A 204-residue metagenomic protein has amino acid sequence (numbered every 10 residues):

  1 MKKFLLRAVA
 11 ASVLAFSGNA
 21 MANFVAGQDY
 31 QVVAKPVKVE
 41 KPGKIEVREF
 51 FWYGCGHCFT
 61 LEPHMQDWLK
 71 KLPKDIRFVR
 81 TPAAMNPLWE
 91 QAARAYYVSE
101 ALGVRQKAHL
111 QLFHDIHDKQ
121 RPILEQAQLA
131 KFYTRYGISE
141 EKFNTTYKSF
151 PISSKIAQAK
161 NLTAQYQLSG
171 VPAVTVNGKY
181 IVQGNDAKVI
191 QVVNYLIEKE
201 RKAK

Functional and structural regions predicted by a protein language model:
K2-P87, K160, A164-Q165, E198-K204: Extracytoplasmic thiol/disulfide redox context detector
L5, W52, R135-K204: C-terminal cap of thioredoxin/glutaredoxin-like
V25, G103, L124, I138 (+1 more regions): Short coil/turn linker and secondary-structure boundary residues
G54-H57, A84-L88, D115-K119, I152 (+1 more regions): Solvent-exposed loop/turn segments at secondary-structure junctions within structured extracellular/periplasmic domains
C58, L88-W89, P122-E125, I156 (+1 more regions): Alpha-helix N-cap/helix-start motif
E62-L69, A92-Y96, H109, Q126 (+5 more regions): Extracytoplasmic/secreted envelope proteins and their assembly/folding machinery, especially bacterial periplasmic
P73-A101, Q106-Y133: Structural microenvironment flanking redox-active thiols in thiol-disulfide oxidoreductases
